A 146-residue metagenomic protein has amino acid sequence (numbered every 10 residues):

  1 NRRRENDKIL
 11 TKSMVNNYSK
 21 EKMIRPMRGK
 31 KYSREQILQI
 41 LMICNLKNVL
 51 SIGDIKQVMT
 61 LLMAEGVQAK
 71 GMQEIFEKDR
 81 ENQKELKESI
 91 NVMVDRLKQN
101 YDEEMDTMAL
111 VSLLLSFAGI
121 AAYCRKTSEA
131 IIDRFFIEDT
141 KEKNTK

Functional and structural regions predicted by a protein language model:
N1-M63: Basic helix-turn-helix/winged-helix DNA-binding cores and closely related short helical interaction motifs
V58, E65-K146: Intrinsically disordered, low-complexity, charge-dense segments enriched in Lys/Arg and Glu/Asp interspersed
